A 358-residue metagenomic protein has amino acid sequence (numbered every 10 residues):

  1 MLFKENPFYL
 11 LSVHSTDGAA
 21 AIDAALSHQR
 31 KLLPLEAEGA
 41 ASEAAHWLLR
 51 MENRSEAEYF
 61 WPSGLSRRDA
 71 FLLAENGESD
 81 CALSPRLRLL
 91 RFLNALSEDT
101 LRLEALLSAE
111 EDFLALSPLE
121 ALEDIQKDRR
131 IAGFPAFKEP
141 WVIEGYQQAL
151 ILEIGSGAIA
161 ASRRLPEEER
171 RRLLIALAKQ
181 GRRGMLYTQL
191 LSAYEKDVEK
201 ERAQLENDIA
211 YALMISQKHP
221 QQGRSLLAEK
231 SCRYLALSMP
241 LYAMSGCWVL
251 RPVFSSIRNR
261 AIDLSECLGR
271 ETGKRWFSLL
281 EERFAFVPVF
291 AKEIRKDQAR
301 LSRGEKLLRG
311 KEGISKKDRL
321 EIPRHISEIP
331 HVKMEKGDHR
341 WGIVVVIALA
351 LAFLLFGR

Functional and structural regions predicted by a protein language model:
M1-E36, A40, A44-W47, N53-S55 (+1 more regions): N-terminal J-domain/J-like co-chaperone modules of DnaJ/Hsp40 proteins
L2, I22-D23, A40, A44 (+1 more regions): Amphipathic alpha-helical protein-interaction segments
E335-R358: Alpha-helical transmembrane anchor segments and their immediate juxtamembrane flanks, especially terminal single-pass
